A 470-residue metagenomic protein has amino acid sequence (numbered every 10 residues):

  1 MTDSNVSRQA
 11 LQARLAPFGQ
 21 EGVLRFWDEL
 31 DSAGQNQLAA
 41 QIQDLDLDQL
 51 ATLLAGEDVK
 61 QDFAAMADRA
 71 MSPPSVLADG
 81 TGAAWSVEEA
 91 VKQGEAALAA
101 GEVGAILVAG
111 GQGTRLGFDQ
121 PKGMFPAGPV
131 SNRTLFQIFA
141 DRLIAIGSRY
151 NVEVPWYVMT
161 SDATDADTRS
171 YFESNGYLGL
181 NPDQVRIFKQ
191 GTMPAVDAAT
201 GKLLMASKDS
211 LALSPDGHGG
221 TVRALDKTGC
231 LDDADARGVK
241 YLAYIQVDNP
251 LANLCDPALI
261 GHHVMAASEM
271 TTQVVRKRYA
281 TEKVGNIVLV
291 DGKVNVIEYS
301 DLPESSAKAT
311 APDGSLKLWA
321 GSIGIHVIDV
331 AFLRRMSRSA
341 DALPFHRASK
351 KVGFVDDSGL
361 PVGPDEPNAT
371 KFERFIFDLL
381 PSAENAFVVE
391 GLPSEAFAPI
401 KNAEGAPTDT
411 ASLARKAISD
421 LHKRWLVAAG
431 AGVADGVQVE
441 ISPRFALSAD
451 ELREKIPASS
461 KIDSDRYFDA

Functional and structural regions predicted by a protein language model:
M1, L11-L15, L143, A198 (+2 more regions): Short amphipathic alpha-helical segments, especially helix-boundary/capping motifs
D3-Q184, P194, M205-R223, L231-D232 (+5 more regions): N-terminal glycine-rich phosphate-binding loop and ensuing alpha1 helix
A105-L107, V158, I187, Y244 (+2 more regions): Structural beta-sheet core signal
I106-F118, D197, L302-S306, R347-F354: Active-site-adjacent bridging/hinge elements
I106-G110, Q190, G391-P393: Short loop/turn segments at strand-loop or loop-helix junctions that form parts of catalytic or ligand-binding pockets
G110, V247, I328: Single, functionally critical "micro-switch" positions that shape active/binding sites and transmembrane helices
Y177, P182-E282: Conserved beta-loop-beta/alpha segment of the NTase-like Rossmann-fold superfamily that binds/positions NTPs
A234, G238-A243, L251-A429: Catalytic core of tubulin tyrosine ligase-like
